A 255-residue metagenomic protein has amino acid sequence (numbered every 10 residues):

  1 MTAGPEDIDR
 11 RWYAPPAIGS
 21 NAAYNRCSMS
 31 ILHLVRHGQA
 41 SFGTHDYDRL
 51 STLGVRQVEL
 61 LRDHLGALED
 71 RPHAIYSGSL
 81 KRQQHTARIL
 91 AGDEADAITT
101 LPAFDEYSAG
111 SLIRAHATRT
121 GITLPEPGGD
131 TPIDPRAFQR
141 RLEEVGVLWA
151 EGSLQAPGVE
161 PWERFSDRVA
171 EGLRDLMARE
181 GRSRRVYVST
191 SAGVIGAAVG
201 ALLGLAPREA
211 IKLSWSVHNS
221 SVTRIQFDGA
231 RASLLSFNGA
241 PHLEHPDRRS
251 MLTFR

Functional and structural regions predicted by a protein language model:
M1-R11: Extreme N-terminal basic, low-complexity initiation segments that serve as generic localization/processing leaders
D9-S30, E106-I133, E163, A178-R185 (+1 more regions): Acidic, low-complexity terminal tails and accessory targeting/binding regions of phosphate-metabolizing enzymes
R10-Y13, N21-A103, W162-E163: Active-site-proximal alpha-helix that buttresses catalytic centers in soluble enzyme cores
L32, H73, R184-T190: Generic beta-sheet signal
G38, A192, N238-A240: Active-site metal-binding loops of divalent metal-dependent hydrolases
S77-G78, D167, S189-T190: Short beta-strand scaffold positions
G121-A156: Extended, charge-rich helix/loop segments that form flexible, surface "patches" used to engage negatively charged
V145-R179: Internal catalytic-core helix/loop-beta-alpha segment that presents or stabilizes conserved functional determinants
